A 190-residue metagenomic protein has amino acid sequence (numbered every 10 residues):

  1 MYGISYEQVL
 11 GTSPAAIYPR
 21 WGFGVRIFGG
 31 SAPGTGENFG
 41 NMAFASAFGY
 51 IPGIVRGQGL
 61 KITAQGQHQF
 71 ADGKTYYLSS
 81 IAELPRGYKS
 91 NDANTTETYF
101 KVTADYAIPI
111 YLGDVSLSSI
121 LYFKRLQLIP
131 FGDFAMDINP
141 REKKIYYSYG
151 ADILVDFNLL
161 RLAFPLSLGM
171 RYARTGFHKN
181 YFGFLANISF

Functional and structural regions predicted by a protein language model:
M1-L126, P130, I138-P140, A186: C-terminal outer-membrane beta-barrel translocator/porin domains of Gram-negative envelope proteins and their
I62-F70, N158-F190: Predominantly the C-terminal beta-signal and adjacent terminal strand-loop region of outer-membrane beta-barrel
T95-T98, I120-L126, K144-Y147, L160-P165 (+1 more regions): A structural signal for short secondary-structure junctions
D133: Short basic (Lys/Arg) and small-residue
G150-D152: Terminal end segments
